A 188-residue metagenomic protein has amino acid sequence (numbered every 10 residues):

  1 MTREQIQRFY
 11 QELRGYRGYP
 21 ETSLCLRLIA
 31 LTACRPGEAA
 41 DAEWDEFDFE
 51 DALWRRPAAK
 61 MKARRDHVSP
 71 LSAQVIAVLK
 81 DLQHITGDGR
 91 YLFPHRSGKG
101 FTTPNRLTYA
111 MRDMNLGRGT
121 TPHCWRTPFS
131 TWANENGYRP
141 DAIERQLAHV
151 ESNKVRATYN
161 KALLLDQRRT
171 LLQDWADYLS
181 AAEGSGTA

Functional and structural regions predicted by a protein language model:
M1-A42, E50, M61-R65, I85-T86 (+2 more regions): Basic, Lys/Arg- and aromatic-enriched nucleic-acid-binding interface segment
M1-R8, D51, P70-G119, C124 (+4 more regions): Active-site/catalytic core of tyrosine-dependent DNA strand-transfer enzymes
Y10, G37, D41-H84, V150-A157: Conserved tyrosine-mediated DNA breakage-rejoining catalytic core shared by Y-recombinases
L28-I29, W132-N136, Q146: Short alpha-helical segment immediately N-terminal to, or the first helix within, an HTH/HTH-like DNA-binding domain
A42, A110, Q146: Residues in the recognition helix of alpha-helical DNA-binding motifs
E46-L53, G117-G119, Y138-T158, A181-T187: Short, polar N-cap/turn motifs at the start of nucleic acid-interacting alpha helices
R56-R64, I76, K99, L147-A182: Catalytic-site neighborhood detector that most strongly recognizes the C-terminal catalytic loop/helix of tyrosine
L71, S130-A133, I143, Y159 (+1 more regions): Hydrophobic, well-ordered secondary-structure elements that form the walls of internal hydrophobic environments
